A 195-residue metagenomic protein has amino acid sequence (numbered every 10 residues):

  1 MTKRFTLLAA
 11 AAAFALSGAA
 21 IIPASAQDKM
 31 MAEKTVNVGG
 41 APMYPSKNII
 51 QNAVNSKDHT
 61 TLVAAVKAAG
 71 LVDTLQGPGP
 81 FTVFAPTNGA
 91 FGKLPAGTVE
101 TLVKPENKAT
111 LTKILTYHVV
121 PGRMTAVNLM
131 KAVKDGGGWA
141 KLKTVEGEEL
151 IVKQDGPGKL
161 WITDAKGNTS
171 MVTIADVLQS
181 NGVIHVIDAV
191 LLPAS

Functional and structural regions predicted by a protein language model:
T2-F5, S25-S195: Mature, structured domains of secreted/extracytosolic soluble proteins
F5-T6, A20: Generic extreme N-terminus detector
T6-F14: Sec-dependent N-terminal signal peptides
A11-A12, A20, V119, V133: Generic low-complexity, intrinsically disordered sequence content enriched in small uncharged/hydrophobic residues
L16-A24: C-terminal segment of classical bacterial N-terminal signal peptides
